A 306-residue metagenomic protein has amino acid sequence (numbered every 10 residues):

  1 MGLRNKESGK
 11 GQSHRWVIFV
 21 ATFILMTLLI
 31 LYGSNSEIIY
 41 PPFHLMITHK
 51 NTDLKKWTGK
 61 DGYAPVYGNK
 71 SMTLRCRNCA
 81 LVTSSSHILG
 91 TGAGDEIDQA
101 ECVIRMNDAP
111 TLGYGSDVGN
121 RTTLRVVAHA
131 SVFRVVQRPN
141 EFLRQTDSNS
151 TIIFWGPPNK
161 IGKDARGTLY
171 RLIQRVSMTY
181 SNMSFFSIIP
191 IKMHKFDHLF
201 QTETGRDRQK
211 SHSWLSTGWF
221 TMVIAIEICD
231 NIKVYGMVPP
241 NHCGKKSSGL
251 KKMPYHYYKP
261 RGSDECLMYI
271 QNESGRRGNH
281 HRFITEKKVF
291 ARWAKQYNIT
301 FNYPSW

Functional and structural regions predicted by a protein language model:
G2-W306: Metal-ion/cofactor- or nucleotide/acyl-coenzyme-handling active-site neighborhoods
